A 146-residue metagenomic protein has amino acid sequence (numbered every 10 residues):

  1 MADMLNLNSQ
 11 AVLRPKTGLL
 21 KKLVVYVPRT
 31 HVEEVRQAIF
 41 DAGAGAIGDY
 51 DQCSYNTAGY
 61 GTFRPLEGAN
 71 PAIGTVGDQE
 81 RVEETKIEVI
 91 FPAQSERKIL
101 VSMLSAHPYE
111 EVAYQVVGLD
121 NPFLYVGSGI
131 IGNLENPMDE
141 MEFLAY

Functional and structural regions predicted by a protein language model:
M1-Y146: Hydrophobic structural segments
